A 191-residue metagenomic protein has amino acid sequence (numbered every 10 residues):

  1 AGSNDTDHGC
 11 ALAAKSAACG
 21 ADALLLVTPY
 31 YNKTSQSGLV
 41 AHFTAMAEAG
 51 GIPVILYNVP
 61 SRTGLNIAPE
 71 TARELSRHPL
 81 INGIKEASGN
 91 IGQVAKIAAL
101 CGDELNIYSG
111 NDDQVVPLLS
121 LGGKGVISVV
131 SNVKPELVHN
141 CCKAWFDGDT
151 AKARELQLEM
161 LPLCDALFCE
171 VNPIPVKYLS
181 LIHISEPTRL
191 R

Functional and structural regions predicted by a protein language model:
A1-G64: Active-site beta->alpha loop and helix N-cap motifs at the rims of alpha/beta catalytic domains
H8-C19, G38-A49, E70-E74, G92 (+4 more regions): Alpha-helical scaffolding segments of alpha/beta enzyme cores, especially the outer helices of TIM-barrel or partial
G20, G50-P53, P79-L80, G122 (+1 more regions): Conserved functional loop/turn residues at catalytic and ligand-binding sites
L25-L26, L56, L75, L119 (+1 more regions): Generic leucine side-chain signal with a strong bias for well-ordered alpha-helical environments
R62-F168: Catalytic alpha/beta core domains of metabolic enzymes, predominantly
C169-I174, S180: C-terminal substrate-binding/catalytic lobe of Rossmann-fold NAD(P)-dependent oxidoreductases
S180-L190: Residue-level detector of conserved catalytic or cofactor/ligand-binding positions in enzyme active sites
